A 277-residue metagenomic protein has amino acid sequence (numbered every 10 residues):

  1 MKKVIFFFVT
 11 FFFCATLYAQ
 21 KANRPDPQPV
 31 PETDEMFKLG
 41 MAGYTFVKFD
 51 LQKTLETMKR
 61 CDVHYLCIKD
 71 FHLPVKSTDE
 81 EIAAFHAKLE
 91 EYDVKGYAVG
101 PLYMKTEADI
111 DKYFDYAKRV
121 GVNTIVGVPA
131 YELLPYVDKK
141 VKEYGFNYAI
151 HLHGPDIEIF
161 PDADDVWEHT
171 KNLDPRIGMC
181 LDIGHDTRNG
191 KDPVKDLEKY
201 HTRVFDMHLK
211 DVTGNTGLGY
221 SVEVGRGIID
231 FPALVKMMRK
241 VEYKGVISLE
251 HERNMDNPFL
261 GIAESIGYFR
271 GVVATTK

Functional and structural regions predicted by a protein language model:
V4, A19-T124, K142, A274-K277: N-terminal pre-domain/capping segments
V4-F13: Sec-dependent N-terminal signal peptides
F13-A19: C-terminal segment of classical bacterial N-terminal signal peptides
A19-G43, V47-D62, A163, N172-L181 (+1 more regions): Histidine-acidic metal/acid-base catalytic patches
Q20, R24, Q52, Y92-G178 (+2 more regions): Active-site acidic/histidine proton-transfer and metal-coordination neighborhood in alpha/beta enzyme cores
T45-V47, H72, L102-K105, A130-L133 (+4 more regions): Active-site-proximal loop/turn and secondary-structure-junction residues that shape catalytic pockets, frequently
C67, A98, V126, A149-I150 (+3 more regions): Conserved beta-strand positions in the central sheet of alpha/beta enzyme cores
